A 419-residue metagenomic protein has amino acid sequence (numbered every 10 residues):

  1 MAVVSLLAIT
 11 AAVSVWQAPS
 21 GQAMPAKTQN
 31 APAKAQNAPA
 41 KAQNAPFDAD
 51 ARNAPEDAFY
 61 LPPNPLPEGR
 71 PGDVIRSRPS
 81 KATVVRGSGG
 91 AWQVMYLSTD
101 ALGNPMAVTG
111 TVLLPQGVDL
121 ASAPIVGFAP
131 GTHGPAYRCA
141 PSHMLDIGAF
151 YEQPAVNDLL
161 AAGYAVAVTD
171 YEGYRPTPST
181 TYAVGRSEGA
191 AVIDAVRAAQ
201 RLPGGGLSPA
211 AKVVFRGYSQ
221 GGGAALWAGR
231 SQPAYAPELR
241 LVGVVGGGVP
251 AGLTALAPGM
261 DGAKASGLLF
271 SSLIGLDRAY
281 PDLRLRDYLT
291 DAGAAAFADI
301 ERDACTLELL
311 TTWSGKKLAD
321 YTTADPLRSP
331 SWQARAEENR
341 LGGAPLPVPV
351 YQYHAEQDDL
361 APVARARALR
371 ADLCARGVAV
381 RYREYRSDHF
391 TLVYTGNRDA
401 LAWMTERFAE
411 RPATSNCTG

Functional and structural regions predicted by a protein language model:
M1-A23: Secretory targeting and sorting signals
Q17-D119: Catalytic-loop region of hydrolases
F47-A51, N64, G247-G342: Accessory cap/linker subdomain of secreted extracellular hydrolases
D100-A161: Short, surface-exposed "cap/lid" segments of acyl-processing enzymes
A155, Y182-G204: Alpha/beta-hydrolase active-site loop
R197-L268: Primarily recognizes the serine-hydrolase "nucleophile elbow" in alpha/beta-hydrolase and SGNH/GDSL folds
A324, S331-A334, Y351, L360-G419: C-terminal catalytic histidine-bearing segment of alpha/beta-hydrolase fold enzymes
L346, Y351-D358: Short beta-strand/loop motif that positions the catalytic acidic residue of the alpha/beta-hydrolase fold
